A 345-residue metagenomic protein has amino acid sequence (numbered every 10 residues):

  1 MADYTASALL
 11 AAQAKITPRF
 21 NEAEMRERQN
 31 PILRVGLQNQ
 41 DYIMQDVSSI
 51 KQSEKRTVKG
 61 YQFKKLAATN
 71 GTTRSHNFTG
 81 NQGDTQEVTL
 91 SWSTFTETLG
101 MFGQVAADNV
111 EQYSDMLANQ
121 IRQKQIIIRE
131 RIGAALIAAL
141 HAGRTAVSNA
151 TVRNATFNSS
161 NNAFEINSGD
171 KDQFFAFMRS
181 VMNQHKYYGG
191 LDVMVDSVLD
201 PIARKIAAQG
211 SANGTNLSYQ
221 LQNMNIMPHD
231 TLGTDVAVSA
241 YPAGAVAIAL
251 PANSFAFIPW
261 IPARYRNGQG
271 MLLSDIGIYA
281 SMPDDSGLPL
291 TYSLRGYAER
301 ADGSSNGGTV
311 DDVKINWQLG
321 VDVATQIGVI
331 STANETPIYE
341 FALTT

Functional and structural regions predicted by a protein language model:
M1-S48, E340-T345: N-terminal alpha-helical "arm" segments
A2-D3, A163-G169, K205-T345: Sequence/fold signature of self-assembling virion shell proteins
E27-E97: Assembly/oligomerization interface modules of large self-assembling protein complexes
S93-A107: Residues forming anionic-ligand binding surfaces in small-molecule and nucleic-acid pockets of primarily soluble enzymes
M101, M182, G190, L199 (+1 more regions): Extended low-polarity, hydrophobic cluster-rich segments
Q104-Q184, E340, T344-T345: Alpha-helical scaffold segments that mediate packing/assembly in large oligomeric complexes
R144-A146, V198-P201, D285: Short, internal active-site loops enriched in acidic
Q173-G214: Structured, hydrophobic secondary-structure cores that serve as assembly/anchoring elements
